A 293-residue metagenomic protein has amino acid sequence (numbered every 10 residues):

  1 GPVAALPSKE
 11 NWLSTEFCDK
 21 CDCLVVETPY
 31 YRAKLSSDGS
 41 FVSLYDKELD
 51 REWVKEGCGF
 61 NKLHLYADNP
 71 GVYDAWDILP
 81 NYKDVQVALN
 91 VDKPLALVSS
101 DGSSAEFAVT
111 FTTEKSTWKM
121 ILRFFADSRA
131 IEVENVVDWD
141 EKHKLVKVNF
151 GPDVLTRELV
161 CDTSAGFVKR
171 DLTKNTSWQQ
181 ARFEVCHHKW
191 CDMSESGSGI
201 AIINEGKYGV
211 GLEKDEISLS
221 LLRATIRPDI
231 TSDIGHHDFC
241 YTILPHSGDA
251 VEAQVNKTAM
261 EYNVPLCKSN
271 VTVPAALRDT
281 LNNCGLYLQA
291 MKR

Functional and structural regions predicted by a protein language model:
G1-R293: C-terminal (or distal) subdomains of carbohydrate-active enzymes
